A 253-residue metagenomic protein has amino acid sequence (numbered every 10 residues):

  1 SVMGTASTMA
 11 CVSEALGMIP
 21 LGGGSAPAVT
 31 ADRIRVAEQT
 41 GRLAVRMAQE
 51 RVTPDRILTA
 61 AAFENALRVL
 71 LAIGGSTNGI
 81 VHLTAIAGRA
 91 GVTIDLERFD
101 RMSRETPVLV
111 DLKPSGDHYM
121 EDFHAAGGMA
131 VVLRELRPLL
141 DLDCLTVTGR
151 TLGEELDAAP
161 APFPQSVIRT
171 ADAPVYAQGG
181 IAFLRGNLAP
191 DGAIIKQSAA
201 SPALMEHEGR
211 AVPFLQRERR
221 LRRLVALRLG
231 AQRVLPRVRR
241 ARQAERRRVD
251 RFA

Functional and structural regions predicted by a protein language model:
S1-A253: Catalytic or ion-coupling anion/metal-binding cores of large enzyme and transporter domains
